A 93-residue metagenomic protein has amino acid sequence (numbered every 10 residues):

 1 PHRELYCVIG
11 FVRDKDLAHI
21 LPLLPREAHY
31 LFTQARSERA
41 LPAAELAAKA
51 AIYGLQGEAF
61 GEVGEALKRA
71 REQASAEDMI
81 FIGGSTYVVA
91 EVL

Functional and structural regions predicted by a protein language model:
P1-L55: Active-site beta-alpha connecting loops in nucleotide-dependent enzymes
Y6, E58, M79-F81: Hydrophobic "anchor" residues on beta-strands that sit immediately upstream of conserved functional sites
I9-F11, V63, G84: Fold-independent oxyanion-binding glycine-rich loops and adjacent beta-strand/coil segments at enzyme active sites
G57-A66: Short acidic-hydrophobic, aromatic-tinged amphipathic segments that line or gate anion-handling sites
E65-L93: A glycine-rich beta-strand to alpha-helix segment that forms a phosphate/ribose-binding loop at ligand/cofactor sites
